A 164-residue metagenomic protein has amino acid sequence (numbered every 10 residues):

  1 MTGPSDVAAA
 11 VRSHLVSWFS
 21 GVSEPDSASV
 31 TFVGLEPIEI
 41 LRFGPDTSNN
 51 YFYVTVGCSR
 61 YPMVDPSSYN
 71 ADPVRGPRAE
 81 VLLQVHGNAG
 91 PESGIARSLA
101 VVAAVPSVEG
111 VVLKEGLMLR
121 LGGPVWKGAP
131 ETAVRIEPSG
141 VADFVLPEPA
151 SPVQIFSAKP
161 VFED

Functional and structural regions predicted by a protein language model:
M1-D164: Acidic, proline/glycine-rich low-complexity IDRs
